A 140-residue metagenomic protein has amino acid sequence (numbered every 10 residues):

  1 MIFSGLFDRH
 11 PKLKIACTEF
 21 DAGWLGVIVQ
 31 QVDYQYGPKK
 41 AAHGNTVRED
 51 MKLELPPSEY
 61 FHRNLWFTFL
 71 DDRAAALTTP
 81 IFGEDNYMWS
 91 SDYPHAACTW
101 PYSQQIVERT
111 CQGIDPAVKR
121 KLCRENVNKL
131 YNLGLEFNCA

Functional and structural regions predicted by a protein language model:
M1-E59, R73-D85: Histidine/acidic residue-rich metal-binding segments in metalloenzymes
S4-G5, L13, G23-W24, W66 (+2 more regions): Mid-to-C-terminal alpha-helical segments outside catalytic/metal-binding sites
Y60, N64: Aromatic- and acid-rich polysaccharide-binding/catalytic face of secreted or lumenal carbohydrate-active enzymes
